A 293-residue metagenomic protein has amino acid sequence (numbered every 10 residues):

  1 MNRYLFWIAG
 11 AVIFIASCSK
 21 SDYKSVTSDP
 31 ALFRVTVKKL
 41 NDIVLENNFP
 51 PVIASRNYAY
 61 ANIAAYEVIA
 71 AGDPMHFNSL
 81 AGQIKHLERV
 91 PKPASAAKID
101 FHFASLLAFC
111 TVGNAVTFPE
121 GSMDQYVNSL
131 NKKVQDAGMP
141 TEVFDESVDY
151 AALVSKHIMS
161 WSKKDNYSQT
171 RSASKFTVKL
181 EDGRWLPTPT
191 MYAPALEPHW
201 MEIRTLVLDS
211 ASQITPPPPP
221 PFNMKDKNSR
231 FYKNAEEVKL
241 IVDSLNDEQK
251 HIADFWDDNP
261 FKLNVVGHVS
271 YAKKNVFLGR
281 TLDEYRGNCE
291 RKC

Functional and structural regions predicted by a protein language model:
M1-N2, S19: Asp-box/BNR beta-propeller loop motif
N2-A9: Sec-dependent signal peptide recognition, specifically the positively charged N-region followed immediately by
F14-S17: C-terminal motif of bacterial Sec signal peptides marking the signal peptidase cleavage site
S19-C293: Acidic/polar surface patches and capping/hinge elements
